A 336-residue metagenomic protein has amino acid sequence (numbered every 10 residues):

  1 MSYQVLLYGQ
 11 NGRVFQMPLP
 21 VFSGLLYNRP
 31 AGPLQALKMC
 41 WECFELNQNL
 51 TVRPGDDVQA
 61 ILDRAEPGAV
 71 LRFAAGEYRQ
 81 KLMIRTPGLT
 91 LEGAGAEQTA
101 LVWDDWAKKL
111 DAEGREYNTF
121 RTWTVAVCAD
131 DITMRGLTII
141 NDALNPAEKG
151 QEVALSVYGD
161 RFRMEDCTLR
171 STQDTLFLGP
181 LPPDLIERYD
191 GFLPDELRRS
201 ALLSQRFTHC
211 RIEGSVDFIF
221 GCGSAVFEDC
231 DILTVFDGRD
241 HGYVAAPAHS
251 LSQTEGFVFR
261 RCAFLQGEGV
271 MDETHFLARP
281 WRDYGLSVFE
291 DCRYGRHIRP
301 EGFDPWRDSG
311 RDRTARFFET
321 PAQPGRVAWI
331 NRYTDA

Functional and structural regions predicted by a protein language model:
S2, F15, F22-S23: Serine residues within intrinsically disordered or low-complexity segments
S2-Y3, F73: Short intrinsically disordered, low-complexity coil segments enriched in acidic
G9-G12: Short hydrophobic alpha-helical segments enriched in small aliphatic residues
Y27-N28, P33-E42: Short, positively charged and aromatic/hydrophobic N-terminal segments
N47-A336: Sequence-level preference for short, compositionally simple segments enriched in small aliphatic or small polar residues
